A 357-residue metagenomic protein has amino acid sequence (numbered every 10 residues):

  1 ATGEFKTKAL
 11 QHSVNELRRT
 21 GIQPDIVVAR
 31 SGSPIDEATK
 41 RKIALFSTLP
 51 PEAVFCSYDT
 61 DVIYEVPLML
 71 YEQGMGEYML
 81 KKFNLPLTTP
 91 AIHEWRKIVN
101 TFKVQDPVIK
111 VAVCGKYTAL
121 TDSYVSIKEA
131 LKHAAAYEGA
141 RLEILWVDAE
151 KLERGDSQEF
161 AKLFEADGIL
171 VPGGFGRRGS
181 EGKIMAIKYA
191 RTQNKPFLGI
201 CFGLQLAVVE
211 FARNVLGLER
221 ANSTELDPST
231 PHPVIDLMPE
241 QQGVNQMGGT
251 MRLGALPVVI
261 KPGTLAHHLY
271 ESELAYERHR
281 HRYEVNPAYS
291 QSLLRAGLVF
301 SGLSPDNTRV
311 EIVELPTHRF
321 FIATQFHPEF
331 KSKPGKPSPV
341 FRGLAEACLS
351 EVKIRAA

Functional and structural regions predicted by a protein language model:
A1-L274, H279-T317, P328-A357: N-terminal beta1-alpha1 cap of cysteine-dependent amidohydrolase-like domains
F320-F326: Short FAD-binding loop at a beta-strand-to-alpha-helix junction that anchors the flavin cofactor in diverse
